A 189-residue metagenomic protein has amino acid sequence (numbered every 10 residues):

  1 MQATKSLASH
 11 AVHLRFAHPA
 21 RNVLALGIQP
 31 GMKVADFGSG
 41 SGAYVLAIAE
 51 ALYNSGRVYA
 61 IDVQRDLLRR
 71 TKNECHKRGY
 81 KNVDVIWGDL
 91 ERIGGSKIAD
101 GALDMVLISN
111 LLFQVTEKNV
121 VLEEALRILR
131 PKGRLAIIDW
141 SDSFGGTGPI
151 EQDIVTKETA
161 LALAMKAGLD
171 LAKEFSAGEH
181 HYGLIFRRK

Functional and structural regions predicted by a protein language model:
Q2-H13, A17, S41, I128-I185: C-terminal alpha-helical "lid/dimerization" subdomain adjacent to the S-adenosyl-L-methionine
H13-M32: Conserved alpha-helix/loop element of class I SAM-dependent methyltransferases that forms part of the SAM/SAH-binding
A35, S41-G94: Class I SAM-dependent methyltransferase SAM/SAH-binding core
G95-M105: A short acidic, Gly/Pro-enriched loop at the edge of an enzyme's catalytic core that lines a small-molecule cofactor
L103-E117: A short SAM/SAH-binding and catalytic strip from SAM-dependent methyltransferases
N119-P131: A short glycine-rich, Lys/Arg-flanked "PGG" loop and its adjoining helix->strand segment in the class I
